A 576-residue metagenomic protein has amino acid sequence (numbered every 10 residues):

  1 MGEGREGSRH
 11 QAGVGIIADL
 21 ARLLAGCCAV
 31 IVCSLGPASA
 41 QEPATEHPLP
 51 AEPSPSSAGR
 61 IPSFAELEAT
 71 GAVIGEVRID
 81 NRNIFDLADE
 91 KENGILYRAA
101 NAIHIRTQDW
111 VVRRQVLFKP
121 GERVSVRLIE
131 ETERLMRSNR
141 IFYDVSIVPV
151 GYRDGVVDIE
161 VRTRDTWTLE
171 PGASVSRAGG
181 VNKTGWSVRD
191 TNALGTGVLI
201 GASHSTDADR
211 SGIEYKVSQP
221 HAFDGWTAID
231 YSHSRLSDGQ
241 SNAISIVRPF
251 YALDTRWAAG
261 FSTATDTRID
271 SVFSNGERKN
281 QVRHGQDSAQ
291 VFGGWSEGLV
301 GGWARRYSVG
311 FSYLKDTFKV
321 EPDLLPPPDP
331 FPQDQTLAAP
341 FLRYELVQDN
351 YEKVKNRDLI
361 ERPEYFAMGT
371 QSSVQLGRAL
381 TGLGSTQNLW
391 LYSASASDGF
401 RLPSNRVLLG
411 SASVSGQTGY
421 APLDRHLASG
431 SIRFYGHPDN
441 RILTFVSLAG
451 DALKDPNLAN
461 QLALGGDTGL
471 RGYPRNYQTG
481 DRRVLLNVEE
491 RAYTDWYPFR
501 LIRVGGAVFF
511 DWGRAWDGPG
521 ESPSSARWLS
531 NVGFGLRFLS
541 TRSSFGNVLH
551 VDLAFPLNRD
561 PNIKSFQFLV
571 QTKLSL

Functional and structural regions predicted by a protein language model:
Q41-D190, G201-S205, R210-Q219, S232 (+3 more regions): Periplasmic polypeptide-binding modules associated with outer-membrane biogenesis and secretion
E68-T70, A193-L199, H221-A228, A252-A258 (+8 more regions): Short loop/turn motifs that connect adjacent beta-strands in outer-membrane beta-barrel proteins
V116, W167-A178, T184-D207, Y215 (+9 more regions): Transmembrane beta-strand segments that form the barrel wall of outer-membrane beta-barrel proteins
R177-A178, T206-D207, H221, S234-D238 (+8 more regions): Replace "Gram-negative outer membrane beta-barrel proteins" with "bacterial and organellar outer membrane beta-barrel
T184-A193, S211-D224, N242-D254, A259-F261 (+6 more regions): Feature captures outer-membrane beta-barrel proteins of Gram-negative bacteria and organelles
W186, G212-V217, S241-V247, A259-S262 (+9 more regions): Outer-membrane beta-barrel translocator domains and adjoining extracellular loop/strand segments of Gram-negative
S218-P327: Transmembrane beta-barrel wall of Gram-negative outer-membrane proteins
Q371-L576: C-terminal transmembrane beta-barrel domains of outer membrane proteins
